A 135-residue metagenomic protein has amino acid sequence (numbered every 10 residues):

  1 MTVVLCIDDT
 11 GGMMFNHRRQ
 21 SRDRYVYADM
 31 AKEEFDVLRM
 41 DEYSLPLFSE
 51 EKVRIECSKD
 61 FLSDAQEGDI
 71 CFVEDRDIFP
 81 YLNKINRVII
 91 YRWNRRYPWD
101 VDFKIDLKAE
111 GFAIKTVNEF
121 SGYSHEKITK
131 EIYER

Functional and structural regions predicted by a protein language model:
M1-R135: Enzymes that bind and transform nitrogen-containing heteroaromatic metabolites
